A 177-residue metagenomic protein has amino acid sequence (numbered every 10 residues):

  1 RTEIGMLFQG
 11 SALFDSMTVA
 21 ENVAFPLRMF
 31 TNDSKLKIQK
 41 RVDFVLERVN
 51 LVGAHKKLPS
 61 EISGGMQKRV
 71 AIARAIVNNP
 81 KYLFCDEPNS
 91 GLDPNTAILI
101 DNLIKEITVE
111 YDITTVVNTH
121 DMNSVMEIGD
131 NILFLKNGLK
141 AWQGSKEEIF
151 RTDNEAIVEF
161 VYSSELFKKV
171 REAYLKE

Functional and structural regions predicted by a protein language model:
M17-F25: Short coil-to-helix segment of the ABC ATPase nucleotide-binding domain corresponding to the Q-loop/switch region
L36-G53: Conserved ABC ATPase "signature" region
L58-I62, M66: Conserved ABC ATPase signature
V77-K81: A short, proline-enriched helix->beta-strand linker immediately N-terminal to the Walker B motif in ABC-type P-loop
L83-D86: Catalytic Walker B motif of ABC-type/P-loop ATPase nucleotide-binding domains
P94-T96: Helix N-cap at the start of a conserved alpha-helix in ABC-type nucleotide-binding domains
